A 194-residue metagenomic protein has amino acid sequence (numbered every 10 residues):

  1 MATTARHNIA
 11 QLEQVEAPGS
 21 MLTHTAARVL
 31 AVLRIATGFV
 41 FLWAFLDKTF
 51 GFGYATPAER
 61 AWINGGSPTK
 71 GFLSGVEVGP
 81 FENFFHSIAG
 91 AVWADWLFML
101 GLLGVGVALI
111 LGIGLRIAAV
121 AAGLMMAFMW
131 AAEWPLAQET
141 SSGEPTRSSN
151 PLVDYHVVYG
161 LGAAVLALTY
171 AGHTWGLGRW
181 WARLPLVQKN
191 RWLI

Functional and structural regions predicted by a protein language model:
M1-V76, P80-G104, L111-I194: Extended, low-polarity transmembrane helix blocks
